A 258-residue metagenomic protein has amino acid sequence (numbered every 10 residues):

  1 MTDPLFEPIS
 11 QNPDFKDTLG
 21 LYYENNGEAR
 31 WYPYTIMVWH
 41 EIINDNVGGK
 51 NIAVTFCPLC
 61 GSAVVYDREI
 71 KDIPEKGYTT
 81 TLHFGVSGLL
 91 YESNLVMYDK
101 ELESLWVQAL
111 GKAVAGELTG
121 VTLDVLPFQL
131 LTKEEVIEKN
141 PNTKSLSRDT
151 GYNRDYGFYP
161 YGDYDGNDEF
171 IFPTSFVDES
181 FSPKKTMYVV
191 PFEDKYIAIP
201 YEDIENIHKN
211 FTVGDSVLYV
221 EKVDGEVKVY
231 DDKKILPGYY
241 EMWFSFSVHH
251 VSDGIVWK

Functional and structural regions predicted by a protein language model:
M1-K258: Mid-to-C-terminal functional-domain signal that highlights helix-capping/loop sites within ligand-binding modules
